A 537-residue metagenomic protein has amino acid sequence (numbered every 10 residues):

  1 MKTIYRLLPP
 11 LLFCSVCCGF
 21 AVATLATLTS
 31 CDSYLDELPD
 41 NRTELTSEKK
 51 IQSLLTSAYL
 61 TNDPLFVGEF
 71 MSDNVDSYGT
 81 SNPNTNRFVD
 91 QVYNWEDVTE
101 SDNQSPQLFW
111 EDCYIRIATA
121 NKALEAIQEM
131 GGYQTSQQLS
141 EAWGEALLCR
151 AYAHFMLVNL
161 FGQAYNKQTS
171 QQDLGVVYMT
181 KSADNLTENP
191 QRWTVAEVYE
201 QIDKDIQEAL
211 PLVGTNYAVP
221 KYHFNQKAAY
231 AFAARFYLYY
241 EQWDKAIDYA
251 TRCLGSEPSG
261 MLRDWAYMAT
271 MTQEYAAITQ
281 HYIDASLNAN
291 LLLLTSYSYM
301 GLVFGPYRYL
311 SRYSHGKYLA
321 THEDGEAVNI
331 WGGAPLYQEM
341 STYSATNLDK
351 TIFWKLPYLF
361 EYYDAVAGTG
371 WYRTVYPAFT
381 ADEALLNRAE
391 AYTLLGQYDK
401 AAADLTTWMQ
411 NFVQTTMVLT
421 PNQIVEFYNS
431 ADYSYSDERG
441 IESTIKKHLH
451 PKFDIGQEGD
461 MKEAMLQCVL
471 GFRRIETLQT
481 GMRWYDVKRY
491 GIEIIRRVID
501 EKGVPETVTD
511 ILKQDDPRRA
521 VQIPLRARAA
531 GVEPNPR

Functional and structural regions predicted by a protein language model:
A26-S30: C-terminal motif of bacterial Sec signal peptides marking the signal peptidase cleavage site
C31-G79, S314-Y318, D324, G491-R537: Membrane-proximal, proline-rich intrinsically disordered regions
D32, K227-A266, R526-R537: Aromatic-residue-lined binding/catalytic grooves and analogous aromatic/hydrophobic interfacial grooves in multimeric
V89-F161, W193, Q207-G214, T369-Y376 (+2 more regions): Conserved, well-structured interaction surfaces
I117-A120, Y199, I206, A250 (+2 more regions): Inward-facing hydrophobic residues that define packing positions of alpha-helical scaffold repeats
I247-D382, T415-G456, E476, M482 (+1 more regions): Hydrophobic-face positions in mid-chain alpha helices that act as interaction patches
